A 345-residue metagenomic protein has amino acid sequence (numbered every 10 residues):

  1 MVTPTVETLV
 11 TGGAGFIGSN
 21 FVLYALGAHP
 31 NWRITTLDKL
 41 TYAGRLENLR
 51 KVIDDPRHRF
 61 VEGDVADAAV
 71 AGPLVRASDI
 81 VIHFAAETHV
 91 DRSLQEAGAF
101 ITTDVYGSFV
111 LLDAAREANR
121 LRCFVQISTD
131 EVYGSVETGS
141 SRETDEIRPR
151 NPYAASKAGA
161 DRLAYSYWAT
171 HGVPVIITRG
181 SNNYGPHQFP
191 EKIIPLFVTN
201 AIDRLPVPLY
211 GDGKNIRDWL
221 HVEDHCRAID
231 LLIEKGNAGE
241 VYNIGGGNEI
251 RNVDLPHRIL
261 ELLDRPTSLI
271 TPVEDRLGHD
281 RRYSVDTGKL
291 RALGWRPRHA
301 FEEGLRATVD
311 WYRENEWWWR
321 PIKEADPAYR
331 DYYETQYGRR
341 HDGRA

Functional and structural regions predicted by a protein language model:
M1-N183, A307, N315-A345: N-terminal Rossmann-like NAD(P)+-binding domain of SDR-like oxidoreductases, especially those catalyzing
T8-L9, F21, I34, G63-A66 (+3 more regions): C-terminal substrate-binding subdomain of Rossmann-fold SDR/epimerase-dehydratase oxidoreductases
L40, N182-G185, N215-I216, R276-L277: Short histidine/acidic/glycine/proline-rich micro-motifs that form metal- and phosphate-coordinating active-site loops
V52, G139, P190-V198, E274: A glycine/serine/threonine-rich, flexible loop-to-helix segment that serves as the NAD(P) cofactor-binding "lid"
A97, T178, P190-E191, G236: Active-site loop immediately N-terminal to the catalytic Tyr-X3-Lys motif of short-chain dehydrogenase/reductase
S135-E137, P186-Q188, K192, K289: Short beta-loop-alpha junction of Rossmann-like oxidoreductase domains
D145, P149-S156, P186, P190-I194 (+1 more regions): The catalytic Tyr-centered alpha-helix of NAD(P)H-dependent dehydrogenases
G159, L163-Y167, F197, L255 (+1 more regions): Hydrophobic alpha-helix immediately C-terminal to the catalytic Tyr-X-X-X-Lys motif of short-chain
